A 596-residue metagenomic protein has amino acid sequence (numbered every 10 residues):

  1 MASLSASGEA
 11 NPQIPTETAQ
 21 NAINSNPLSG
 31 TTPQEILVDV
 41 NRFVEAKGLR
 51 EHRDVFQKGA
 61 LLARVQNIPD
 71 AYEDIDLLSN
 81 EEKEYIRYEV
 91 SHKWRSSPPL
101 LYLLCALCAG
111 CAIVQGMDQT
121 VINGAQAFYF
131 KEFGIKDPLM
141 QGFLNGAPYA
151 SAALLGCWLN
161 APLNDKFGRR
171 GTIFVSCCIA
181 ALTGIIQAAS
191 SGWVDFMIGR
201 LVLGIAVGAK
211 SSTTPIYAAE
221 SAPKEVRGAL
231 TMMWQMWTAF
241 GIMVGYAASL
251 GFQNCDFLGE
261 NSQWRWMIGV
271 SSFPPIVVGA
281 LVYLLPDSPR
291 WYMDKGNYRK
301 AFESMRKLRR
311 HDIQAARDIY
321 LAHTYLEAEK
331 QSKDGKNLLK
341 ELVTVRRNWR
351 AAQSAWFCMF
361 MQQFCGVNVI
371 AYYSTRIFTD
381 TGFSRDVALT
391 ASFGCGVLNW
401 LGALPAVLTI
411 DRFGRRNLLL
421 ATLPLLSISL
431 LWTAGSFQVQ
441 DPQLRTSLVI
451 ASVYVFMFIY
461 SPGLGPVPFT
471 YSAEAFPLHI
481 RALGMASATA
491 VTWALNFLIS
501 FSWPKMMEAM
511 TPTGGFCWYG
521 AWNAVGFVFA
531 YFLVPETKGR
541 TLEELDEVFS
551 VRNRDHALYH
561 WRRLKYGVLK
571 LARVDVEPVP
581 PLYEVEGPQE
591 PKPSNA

Functional and structural regions predicted by a protein language model:
A2-R306, E327-A596: Alpha-helical transmembrane bundle of multi-pass membrane proteins
K307-D318, T324: Short intracellular "coupling" helices and adjacent cytoplasmic loop segments at the cytosolic face of multi-pass
